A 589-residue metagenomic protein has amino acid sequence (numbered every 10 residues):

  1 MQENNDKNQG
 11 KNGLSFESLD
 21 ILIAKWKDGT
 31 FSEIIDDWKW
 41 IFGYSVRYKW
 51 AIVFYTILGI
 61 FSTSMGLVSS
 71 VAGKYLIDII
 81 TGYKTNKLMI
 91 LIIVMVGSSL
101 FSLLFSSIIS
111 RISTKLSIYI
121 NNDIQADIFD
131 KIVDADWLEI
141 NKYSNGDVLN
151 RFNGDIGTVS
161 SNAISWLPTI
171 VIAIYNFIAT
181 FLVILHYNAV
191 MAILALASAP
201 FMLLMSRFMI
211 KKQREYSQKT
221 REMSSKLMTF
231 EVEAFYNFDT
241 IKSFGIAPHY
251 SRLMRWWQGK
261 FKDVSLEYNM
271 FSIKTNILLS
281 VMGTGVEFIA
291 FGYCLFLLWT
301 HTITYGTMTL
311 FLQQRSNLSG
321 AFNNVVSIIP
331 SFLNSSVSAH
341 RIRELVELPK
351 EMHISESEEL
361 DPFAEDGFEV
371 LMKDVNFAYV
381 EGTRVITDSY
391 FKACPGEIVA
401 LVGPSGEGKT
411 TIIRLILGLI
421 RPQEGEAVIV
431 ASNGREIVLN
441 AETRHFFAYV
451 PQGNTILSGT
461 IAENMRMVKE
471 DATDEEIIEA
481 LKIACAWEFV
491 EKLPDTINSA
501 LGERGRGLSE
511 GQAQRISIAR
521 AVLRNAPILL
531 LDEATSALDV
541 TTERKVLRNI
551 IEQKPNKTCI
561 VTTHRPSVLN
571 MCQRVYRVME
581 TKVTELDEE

Functional and structural regions predicted by a protein language model:
M1-M65, T81-L91, I109, S113 (+10 more regions): Membrane-integrated ABC transporters
L19-G29, I118, A126-N150, G154-I156 (+5 more regions): Short intracellular "coupling" helices and adjacent cytoplasmic loop segments at the cytosolic face of multi-pass
F42, R47-W50, W137-L138, G154-A163 (+7 more regions): An intracellular "coupling" helix at the cytosolic face of ABC transporter transmembrane type-1 domains
R47, A51-S64, Y75, V94-S102 (+3 more regions): Transmembrane helices of ABC transporter permease
A126, D130, E344, E426-S432 (+4 more regions): ABC ATPase nucleotide-binding domain helical subdomain, centered on the C-loop/LSGGQ "ABC signature"
S243-I246, M270, N317-E347: Cytosolic ends of transmembrane helices, especially the final helix of ABC transmembrane type-1 domains
T411, A448, G453, I461-N464 (+2 more regions): ABC-family ATPase nucleotide-binding domain "signature/switch" substructure
L417: Helix-to-loop junction immediately C-terminal to a conserved catalytic motif
